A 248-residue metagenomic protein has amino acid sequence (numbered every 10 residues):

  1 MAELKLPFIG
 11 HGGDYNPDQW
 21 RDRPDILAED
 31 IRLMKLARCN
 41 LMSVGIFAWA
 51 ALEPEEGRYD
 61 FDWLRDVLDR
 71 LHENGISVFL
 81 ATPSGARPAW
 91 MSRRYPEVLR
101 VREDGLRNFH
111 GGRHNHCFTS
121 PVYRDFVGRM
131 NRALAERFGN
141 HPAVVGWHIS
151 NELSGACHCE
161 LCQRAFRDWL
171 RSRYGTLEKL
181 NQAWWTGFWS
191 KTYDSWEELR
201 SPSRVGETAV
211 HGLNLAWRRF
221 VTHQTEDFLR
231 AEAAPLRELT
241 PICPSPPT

Functional and structural regions predicted by a protein language model:
A2-R23: Boundary/entry segment of secreted carbohydrate-active catalytic domains
G10, C39, H141-V144: Core-facing hydrophobic residues within beta-strands of well-ordered domains
G12-N16, S43-G45, F79-P83, H148-S150 (+1 more regions): A cross-family glycoside hydrolase active-site/sugar-binding cleft signature
N16-D18, A48-W49, G85-R87, E152-S154: Short, solvent-exposed loop/turn segments at secondary-structure junctions
N16-D18, E53-E55, F118, R219-F220: Short, contiguous strand/loop micro-motifs
W20-R23, A51-E55, A156-C157: A generic structural signal for short coil/turn motifs at secondary-structure boundaries
L27-N108, R132-A135, E232-T240, P244: Aromatic-lined substrate-binding rim segments of carbohydrate-active enzymes
G105-T248: Polysaccharide-binding and catalytic clefts of secreted carbohydrate-active enzymes
